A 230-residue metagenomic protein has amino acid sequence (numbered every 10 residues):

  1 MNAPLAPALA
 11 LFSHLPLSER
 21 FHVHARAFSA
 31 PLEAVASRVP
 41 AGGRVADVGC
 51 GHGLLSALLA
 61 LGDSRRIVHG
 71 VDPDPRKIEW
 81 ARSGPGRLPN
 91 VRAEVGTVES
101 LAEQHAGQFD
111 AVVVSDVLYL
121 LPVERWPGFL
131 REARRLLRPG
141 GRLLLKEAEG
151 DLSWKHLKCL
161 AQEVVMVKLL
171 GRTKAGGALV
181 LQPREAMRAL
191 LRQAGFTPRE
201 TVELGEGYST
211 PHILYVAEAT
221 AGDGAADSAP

Functional and structural regions predicted by a protein language model:
L9-S29: Class I SAM-dependent methyltransferase Rossmann-like catalytic core, especially the SAM/SAH-binding loop
A25-A41: Conserved alpha-helix/loop element of class I SAM-dependent methyltransferases that forms part of the SAM/SAH-binding
G43-G51: Conserved class I S-adenosyl-L-methionine
L54, L58-S100: Class I SAM-dependent methyltransferase SAM/SAH-binding core
V113: A conserved beta-strand element that flanks and buttresses the S-adenosyl-L-methionine
P127-P139: A short glycine-rich, Lys/Arg-flanked "PGG" loop and its adjoining helix->strand segment in the class I
G141-E147: Conserved beta-strand signature within the Rossmann-like core of class I S-adenosyl-L-methionine
A148-Q193, T201-L204: C-terminal alpha-helical "lid/dimerization" subdomain adjacent to the S-adenosyl-L-methionine
